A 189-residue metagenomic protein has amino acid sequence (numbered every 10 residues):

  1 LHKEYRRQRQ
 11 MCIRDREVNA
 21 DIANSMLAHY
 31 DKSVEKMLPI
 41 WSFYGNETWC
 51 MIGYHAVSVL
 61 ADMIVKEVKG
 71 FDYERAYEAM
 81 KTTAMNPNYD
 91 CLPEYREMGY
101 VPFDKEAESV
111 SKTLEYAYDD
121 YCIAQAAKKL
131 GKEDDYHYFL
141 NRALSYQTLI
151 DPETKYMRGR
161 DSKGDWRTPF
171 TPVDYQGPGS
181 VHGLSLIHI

Functional and structural regions predicted by a protein language model:
L1-R9, I13, I187-H188: Single conserved hydrophobic/aromatic residue that forms the stacking wall/gate of nucleotide- or nucleobase-binding
E4, M51, D62, E115 (+3 more regions): Residue-level preference for alpha-helix termini and adjacent loops
R14-E17, L130: Residue-level signal for short amphipathic helical patches enriched in basic/charged and nearby hydrophobic residues
R16-S25, E153-R160: Short, well-structured active-site flanking segments
S25-M26, S33-E133, Y138-Y146: Active-site cavity-forming subdomains of large catalytic enzyme subunits
L38-P39, A124, K128-L186: Catalytic cores of carbohydrate-active enzymes
